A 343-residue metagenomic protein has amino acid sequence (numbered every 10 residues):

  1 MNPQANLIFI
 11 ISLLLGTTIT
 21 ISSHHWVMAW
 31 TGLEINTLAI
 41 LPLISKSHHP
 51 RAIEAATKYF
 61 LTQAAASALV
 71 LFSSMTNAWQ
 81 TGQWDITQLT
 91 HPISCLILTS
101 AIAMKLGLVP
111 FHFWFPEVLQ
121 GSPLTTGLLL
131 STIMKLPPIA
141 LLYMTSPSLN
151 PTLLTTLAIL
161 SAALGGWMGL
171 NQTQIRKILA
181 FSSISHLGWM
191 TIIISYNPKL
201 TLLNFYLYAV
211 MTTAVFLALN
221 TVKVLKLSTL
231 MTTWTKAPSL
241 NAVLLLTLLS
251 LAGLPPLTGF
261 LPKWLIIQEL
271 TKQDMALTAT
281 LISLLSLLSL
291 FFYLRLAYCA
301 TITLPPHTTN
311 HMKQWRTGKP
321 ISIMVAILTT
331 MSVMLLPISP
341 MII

Functional and structural regions predicted by a protein language model:
M1-I343: Core, highly hydrophobic multi-pass alpha-helical transmembrane subunits of bioenergetic inner membranes
